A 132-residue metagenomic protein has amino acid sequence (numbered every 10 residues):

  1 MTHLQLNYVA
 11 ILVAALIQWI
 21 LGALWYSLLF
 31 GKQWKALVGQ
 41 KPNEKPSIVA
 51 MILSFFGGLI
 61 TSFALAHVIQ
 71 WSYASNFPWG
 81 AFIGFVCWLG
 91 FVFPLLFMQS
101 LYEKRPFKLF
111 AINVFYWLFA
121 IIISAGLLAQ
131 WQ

Functional and structural regions predicted by a protein language model:
M1-Q132: Juxtamembrane/disordered regions of integral membrane proteins
